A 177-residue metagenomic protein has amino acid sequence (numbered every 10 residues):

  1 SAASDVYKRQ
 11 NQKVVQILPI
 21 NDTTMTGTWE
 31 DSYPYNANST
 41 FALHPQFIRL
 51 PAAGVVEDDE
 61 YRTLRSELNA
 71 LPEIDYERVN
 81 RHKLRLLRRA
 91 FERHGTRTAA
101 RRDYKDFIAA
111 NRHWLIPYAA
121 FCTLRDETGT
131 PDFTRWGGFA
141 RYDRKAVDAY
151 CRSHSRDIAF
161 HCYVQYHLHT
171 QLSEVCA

Functional and structural regions predicted by a protein language model:
A2-V6: Short, small-residue-biased leader/transition segments that mark boundaries at the very start of proteins
Y7, I17, F121: Conserved, mostly hydrophobic/aromatic
Q16-T26: Short, solvent-exposed turn/loop segments enriched in Gly/Ser/Thr/Pro and often Arg
I17, W29, R102-Y104: Short amphipathic alpha-helical surface micro-motifs
D31-E57: Acidic, His- and aromatic-enriched active-site or binding-groove loops in soluble protein domains that engage sugars
V55-A177: Active-site-proximal, well-structured secondary-structure segments within enzyme catalytic domains
